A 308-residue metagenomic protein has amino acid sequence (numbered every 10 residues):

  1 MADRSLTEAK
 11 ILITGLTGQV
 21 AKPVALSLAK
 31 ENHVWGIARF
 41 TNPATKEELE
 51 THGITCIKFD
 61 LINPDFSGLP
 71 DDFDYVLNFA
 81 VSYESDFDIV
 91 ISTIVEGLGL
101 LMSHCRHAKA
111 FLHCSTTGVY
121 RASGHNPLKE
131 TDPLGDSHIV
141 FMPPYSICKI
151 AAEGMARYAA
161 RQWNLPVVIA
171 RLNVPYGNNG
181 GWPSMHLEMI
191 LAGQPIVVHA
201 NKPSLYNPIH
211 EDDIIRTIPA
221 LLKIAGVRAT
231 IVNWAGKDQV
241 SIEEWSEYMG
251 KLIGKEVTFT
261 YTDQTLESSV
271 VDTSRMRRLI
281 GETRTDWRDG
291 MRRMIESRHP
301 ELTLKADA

Functional and structural regions predicted by a protein language model:
L6-E31: N-terminal Rossmann NAD(P)H-binding glycine-rich loop of SDR-like oxidoreductase domains
P43, I54-E96: NAD(P)H-binding glycine-rich loop region in Rossmannoid oxidoreductase-like domains and their noncatalytic homologs
I94, Y145, K149: Active-site YXXXK catalytic motif of short-chain dehydrogenase/reductase
L100-P144: Conserved Rossmann-fold NAD(P)-dependent oxidoreductase catalytic core, especially the SDR/UDP-sugar
G154-Y206, E211, M249: NAD(P)-dependent short-chain dehydrogenase/reductase
P175-G177, V198-L205, T230-V240, Q264-L266 (+1 more regions): Glycine-rich Rossmann NAD(P)(H)-binding loop
E211, S241-E247, Y261-M294, P300-D307: Conserved C-terminal active-site "lid" loop/helix of NAD(P)H-dependent oxidoreductases that clamps the redox cofactor
T217-Q264, T273, L302: Mid/C-terminal beta-alpha module of Rossmann-like enzyme folds, strongest in SDR-family dehydrogenases/epimerases
